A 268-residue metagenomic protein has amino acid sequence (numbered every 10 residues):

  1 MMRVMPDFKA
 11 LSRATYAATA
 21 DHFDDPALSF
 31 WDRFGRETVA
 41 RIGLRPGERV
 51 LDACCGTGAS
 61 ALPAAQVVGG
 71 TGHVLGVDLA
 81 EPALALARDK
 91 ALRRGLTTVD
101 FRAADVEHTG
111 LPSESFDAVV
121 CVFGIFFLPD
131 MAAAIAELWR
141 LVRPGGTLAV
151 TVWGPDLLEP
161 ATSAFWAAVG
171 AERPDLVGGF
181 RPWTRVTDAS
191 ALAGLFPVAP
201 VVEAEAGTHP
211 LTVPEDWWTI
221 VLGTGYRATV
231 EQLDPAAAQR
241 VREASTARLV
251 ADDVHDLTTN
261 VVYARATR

Functional and structural regions predicted by a protein language model:
V4-T15, T19, F30-W31, T57-A59 (+2 more regions): Conserved Class I S-adenosyl-L-methionine
S29-E48, P63: Conserved alpha-helix/loop element of class I SAM-dependent methyltransferases that forms part of the SAM/SAH-binding
R49-A53, T57-T109: Class I SAM-dependent methyltransferase SAM/SAH-binding core
V68, A91, V169, F196 (+1 more regions): Conserved hydrophobic residues forming the short capping helix/wall of the S-adenosyl-L-methionine
E107-V119: A short acidic, Gly/Pro-enriched loop at the edge of an enzyme's catalytic core that lines a small-molecule cofactor
D117-A132, G154: A short SAM/SAH-binding and catalytic strip from SAM-dependent methyltransferases
A132-T147: A short glycine-rich, Lys/Arg-flanked "PGG" loop and its adjoining helix->strand segment in the class I
T147-D175: Conserved class I S-adenosyl-L-methionine
